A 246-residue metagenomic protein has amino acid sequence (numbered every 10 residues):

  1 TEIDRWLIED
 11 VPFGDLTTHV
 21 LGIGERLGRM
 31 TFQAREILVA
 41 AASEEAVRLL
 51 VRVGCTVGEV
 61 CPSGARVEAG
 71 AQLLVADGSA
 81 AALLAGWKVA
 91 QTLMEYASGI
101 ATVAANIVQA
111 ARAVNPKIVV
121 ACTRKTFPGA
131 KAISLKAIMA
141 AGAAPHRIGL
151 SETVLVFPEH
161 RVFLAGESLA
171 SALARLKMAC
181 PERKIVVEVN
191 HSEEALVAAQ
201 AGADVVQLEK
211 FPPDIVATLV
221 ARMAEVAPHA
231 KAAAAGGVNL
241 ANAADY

Functional and structural regions predicted by a protein language model:
T1-N190, E194-A201, V205, D214-R222 (+2 more regions): Acidic/glycine-rich phosphate/pyrophosphate-binding loops and surrounding catalytic core that coordinate Mg2+
H191, N239-L240: Helix N-cap/beta->alpha junction signal
K210, G236: Short secondary-structure boundary segments
V238, A244-Y246: Ligand-binding grooves and catalytic loops that recognize ribose/phosphate and carbohydrate rings, and esterified lipid
